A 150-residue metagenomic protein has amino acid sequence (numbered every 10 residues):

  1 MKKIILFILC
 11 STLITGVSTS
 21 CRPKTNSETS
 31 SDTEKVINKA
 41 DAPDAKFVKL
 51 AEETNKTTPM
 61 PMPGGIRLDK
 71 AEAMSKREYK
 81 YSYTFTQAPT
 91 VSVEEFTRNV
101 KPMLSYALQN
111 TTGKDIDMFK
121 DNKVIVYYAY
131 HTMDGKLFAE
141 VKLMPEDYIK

Functional and structural regions predicted by a protein language model:
M1-I4: Positively charged n-region of N-terminal signal peptides that target proteins for export
L6-S11: Sec-dependent N-terminal signal peptides
G16-S20: C-terminal motif of bacterial Sec signal peptides marking the signal peptidase cleavage site
R22-K24: Bacterial signal peptide processing site
T29-K49: Post-signal peptide N-terminal segment of mature Sec-exported envelope proteins
P61-D115: Mature extracytoplasmic domains of secretory-pathway proteins
L108-L137: A short amphipathic beta-strand at an alpha->beta junction
F138-K150: Short, low-complexity, Pro/Ser/Thr/Gly-rich segments in the mature regions of secreted, periplasmic
